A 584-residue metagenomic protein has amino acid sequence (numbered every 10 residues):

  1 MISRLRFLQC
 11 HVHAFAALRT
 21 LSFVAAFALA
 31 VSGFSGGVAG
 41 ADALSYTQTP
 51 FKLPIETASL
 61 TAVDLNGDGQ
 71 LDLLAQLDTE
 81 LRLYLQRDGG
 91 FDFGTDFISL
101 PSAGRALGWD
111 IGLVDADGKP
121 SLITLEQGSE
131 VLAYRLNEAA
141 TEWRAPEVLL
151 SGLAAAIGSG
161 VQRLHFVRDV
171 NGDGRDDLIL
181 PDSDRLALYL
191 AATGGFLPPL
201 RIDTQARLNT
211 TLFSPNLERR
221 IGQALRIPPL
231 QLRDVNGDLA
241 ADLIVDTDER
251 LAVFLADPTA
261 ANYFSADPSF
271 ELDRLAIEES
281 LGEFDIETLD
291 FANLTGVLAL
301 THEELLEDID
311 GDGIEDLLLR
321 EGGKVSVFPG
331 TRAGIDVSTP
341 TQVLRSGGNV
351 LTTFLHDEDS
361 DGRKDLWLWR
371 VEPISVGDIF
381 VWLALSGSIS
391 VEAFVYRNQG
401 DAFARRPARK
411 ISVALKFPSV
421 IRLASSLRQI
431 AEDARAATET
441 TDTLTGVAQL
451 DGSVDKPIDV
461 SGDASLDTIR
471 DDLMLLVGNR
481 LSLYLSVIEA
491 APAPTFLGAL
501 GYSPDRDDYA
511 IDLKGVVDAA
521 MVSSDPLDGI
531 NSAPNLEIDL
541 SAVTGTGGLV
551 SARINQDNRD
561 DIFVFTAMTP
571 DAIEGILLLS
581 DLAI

Functional and structural regions predicted by a protein language model:
M1-A17: N-terminal secretory signal peptides that target proteins for export/translocation
R19-G33: Bacterial N-terminal signal peptides
V38-I584: Beta-propeller-forming repeat regions
